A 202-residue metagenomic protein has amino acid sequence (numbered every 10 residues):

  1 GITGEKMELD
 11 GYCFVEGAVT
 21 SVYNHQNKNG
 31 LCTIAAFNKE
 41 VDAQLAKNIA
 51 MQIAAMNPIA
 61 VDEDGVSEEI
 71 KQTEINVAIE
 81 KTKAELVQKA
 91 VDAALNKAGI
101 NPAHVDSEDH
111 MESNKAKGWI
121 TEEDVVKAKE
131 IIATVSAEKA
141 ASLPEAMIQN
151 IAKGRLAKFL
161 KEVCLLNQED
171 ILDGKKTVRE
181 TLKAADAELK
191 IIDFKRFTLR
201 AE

Functional and structural regions predicted by a protein language model:
G1-E202: N-terminal assembly/interaction segments in proteins that build large macromolecular machines
